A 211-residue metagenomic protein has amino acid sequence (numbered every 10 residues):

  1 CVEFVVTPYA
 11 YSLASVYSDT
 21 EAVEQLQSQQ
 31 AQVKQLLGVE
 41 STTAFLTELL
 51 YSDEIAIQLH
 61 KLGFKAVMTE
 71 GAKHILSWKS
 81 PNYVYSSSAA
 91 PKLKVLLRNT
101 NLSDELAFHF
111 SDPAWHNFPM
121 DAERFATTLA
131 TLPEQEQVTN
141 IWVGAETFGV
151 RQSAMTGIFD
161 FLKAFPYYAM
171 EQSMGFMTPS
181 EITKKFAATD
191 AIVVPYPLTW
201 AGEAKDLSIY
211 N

Functional and structural regions predicted by a protein language model:
C1-E48, P91-S111, E136, A145: Metal-dependent polysaccharide deacetylase catalytic core of the NodB/CE4 family, i.e., the active-site-bearing domain
V2-V6, V39, H60-L97: Acidic, His- and aromatic-enriched active-site or binding-groove loops in soluble protein domains that engage sugars
A10, T43-S52, A72, S180-T183: Short, solvent-exposed turn/loop segments enriched in Gly/Ser/Thr/Pro and often Arg
S15-S18, E48-H60, S77-P81, V150-T156 (+1 more regions): A short acidic (Asp/Glu
D19-V23, P119-E123, F159: Non-membrane alpha-helical structural segments and their capping/turn regions in soluble enzymes
V23-V33, A56, A126-A130, L162-P166: Generic structural signal for well-ordered alpha-helices, preferentially at hydrophobic/aromatic core positions
N82-L93, L97-N101, E105, S111-W115 (+1 more regions): Active-site and substrate-binding clefts of carbohydrate-active enzymes
